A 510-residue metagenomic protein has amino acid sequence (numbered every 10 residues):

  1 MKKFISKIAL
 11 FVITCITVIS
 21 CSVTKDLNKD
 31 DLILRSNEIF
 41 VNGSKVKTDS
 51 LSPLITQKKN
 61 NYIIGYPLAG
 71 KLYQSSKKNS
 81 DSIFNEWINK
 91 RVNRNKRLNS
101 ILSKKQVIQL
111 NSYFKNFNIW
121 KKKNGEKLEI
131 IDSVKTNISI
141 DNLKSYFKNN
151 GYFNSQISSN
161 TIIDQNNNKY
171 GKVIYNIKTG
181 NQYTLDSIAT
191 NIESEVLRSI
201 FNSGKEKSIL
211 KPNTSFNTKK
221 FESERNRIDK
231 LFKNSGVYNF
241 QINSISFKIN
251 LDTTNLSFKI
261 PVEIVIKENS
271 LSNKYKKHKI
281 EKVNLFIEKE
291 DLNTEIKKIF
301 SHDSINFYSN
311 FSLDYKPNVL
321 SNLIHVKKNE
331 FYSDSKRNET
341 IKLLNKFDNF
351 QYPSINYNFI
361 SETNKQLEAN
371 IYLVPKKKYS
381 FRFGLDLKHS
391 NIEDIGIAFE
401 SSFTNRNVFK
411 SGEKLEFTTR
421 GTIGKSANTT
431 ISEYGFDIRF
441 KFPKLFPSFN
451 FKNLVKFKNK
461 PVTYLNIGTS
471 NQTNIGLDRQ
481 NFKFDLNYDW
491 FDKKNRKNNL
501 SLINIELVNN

Functional and structural regions predicted by a protein language model:
K2-A9: Bacterial N-terminal signal peptides that target proteins for export
S22-K346, I355: Interaction-mediating elements
L197, L313, S333-N510: Gram-negative/organellar outer-membrane beta-barrel architecture
